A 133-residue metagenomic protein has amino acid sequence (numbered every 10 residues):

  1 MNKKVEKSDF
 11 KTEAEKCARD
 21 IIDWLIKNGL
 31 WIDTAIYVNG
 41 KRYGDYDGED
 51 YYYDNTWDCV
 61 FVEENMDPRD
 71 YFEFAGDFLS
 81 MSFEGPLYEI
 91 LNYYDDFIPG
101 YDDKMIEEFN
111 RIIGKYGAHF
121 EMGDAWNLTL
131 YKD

Functional and structural regions predicted by a protein language model:
M1-I90, Y94-F97: N-terminal leader/targeting segments
P99-D133: Short, compact, well-ordered microdomains
